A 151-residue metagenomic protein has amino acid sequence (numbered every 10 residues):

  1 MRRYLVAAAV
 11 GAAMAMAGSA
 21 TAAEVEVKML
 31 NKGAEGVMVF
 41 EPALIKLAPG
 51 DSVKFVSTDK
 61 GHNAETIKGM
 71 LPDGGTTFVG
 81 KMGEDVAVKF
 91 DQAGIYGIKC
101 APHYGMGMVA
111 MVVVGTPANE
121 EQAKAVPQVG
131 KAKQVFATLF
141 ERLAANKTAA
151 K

Functional and structural regions predicted by a protein language model:
M1-Y4: Positively charged n-region of N-terminal signal peptides that target proteins for export
V6-A7, N146: General helical structural elements
A7-A15: Bacterial N-terminal signal peptides
A20-K151: Extracytoplasmic copper-binding redox domains, predominantly the cupredoxin/blue-copper superfamily
